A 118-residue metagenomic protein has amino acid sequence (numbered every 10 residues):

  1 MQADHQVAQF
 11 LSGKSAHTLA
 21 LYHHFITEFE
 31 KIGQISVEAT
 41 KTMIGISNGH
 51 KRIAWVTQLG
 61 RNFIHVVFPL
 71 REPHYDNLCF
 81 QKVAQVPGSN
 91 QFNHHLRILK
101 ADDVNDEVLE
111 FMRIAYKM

Functional and structural regions predicted by a protein language model:
M1-M118: Charge-dense, helix-prone N-terminal extensions
